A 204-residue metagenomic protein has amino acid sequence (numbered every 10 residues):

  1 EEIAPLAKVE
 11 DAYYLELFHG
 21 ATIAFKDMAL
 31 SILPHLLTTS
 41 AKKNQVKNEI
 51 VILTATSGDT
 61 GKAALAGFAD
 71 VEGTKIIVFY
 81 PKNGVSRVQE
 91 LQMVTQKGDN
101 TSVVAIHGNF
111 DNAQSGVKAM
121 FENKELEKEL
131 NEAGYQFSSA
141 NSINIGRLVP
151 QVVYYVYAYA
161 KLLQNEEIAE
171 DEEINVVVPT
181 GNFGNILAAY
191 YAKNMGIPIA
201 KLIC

Functional and structural regions predicted by a protein language model:
E1-C204: PLP-dependent amino-acid enzyme catalytic core
